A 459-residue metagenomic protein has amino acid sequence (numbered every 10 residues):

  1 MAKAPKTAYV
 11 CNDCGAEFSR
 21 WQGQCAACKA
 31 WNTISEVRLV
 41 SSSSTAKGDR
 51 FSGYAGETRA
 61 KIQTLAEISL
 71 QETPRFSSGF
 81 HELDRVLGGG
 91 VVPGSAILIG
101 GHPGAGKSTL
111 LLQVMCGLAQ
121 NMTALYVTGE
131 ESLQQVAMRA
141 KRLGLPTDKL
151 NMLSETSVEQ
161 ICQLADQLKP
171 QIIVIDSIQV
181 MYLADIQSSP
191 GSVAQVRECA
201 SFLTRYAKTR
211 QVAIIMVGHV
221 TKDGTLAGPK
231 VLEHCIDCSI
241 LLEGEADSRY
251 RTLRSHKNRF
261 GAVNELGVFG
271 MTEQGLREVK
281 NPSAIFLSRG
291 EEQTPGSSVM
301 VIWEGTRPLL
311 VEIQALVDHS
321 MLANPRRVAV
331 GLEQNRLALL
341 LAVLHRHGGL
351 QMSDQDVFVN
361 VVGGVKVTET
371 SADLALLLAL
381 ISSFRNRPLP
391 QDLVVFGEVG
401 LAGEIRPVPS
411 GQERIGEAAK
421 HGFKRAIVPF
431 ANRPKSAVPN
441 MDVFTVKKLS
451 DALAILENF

Functional and structural regions predicted by a protein language model:
A2-D13, E17-R85, V92-L98, A105-C116 (+5 more regions): Peripheral, non-AAA+ core regions of ATP-driven protein-machinery
H102, G129: P-loop (Walker A) phosphate-binding loop of NTP-binding proteins
A124-T128: Conserved RecA-like ASCE P-loop NTPase motor core of nucleic-acid helicases/translocases
L133: Divalent metal-dependent catalytic cores for phosphoryl transfer on phosphate-bearing substrates
